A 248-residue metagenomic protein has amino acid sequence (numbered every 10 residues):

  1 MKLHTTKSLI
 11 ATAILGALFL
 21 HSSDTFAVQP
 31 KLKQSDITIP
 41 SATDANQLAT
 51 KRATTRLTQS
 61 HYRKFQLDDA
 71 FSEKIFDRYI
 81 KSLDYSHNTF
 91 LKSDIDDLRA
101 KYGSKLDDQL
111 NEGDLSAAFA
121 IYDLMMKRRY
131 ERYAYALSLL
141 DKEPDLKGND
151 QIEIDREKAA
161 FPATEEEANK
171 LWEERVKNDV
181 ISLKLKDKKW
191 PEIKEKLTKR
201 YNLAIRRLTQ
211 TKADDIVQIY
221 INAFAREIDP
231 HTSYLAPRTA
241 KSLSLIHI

Functional and structural regions predicted by a protein language model:
K2-I10: Bacterial N-terminal signal peptides that target proteins for export
A11-F19: Bacterial N-terminal signal peptides
F26-L185: Cationic-aromatic interfacial patches
E192-L243: Interdomain regulatory linker/hinge segments that flank or connect interaction modules in polarity/junction/synaptic
I246-I248: Conserved small/polar residues in nucleotide/adenosyl-binding loops
